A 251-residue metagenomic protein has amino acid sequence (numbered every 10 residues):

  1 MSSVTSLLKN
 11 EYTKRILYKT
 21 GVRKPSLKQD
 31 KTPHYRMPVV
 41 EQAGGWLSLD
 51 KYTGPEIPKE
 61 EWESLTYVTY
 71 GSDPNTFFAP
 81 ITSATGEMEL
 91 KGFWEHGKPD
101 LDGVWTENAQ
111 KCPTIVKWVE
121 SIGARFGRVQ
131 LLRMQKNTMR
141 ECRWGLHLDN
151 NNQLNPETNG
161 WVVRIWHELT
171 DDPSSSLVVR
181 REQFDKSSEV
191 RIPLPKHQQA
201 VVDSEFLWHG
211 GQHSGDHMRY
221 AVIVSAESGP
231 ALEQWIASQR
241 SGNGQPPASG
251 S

Functional and structural regions predicted by a protein language model:
S2, E11-Y12, L17, R143-W144 (+4 more regions): Aromatic-enriched hydrophobic runs in primary sequence
S2-F126: Non-heme Fe(II)/2-oxoglutarate
N10, N75, N108, N137 (+3 more regions): Detector for Asparagine
Y52, I81-A84, M134, T170 (+2 more regions): Structured loops at beta-to-helix junctions and adjacent beta-edge loops in soluble globular domains
P55, D100-A109, M134-W144, P195-V201 (+2 more regions): Short linear motifs at secondary-structure transitions and domain/linker junctions
W118-A200: Catalytic core of non-heme Fe(II) oxygenases with the double-stranded beta-helix
S176-S251: Catalytic core of Fe(II)/2-oxoglutarate
